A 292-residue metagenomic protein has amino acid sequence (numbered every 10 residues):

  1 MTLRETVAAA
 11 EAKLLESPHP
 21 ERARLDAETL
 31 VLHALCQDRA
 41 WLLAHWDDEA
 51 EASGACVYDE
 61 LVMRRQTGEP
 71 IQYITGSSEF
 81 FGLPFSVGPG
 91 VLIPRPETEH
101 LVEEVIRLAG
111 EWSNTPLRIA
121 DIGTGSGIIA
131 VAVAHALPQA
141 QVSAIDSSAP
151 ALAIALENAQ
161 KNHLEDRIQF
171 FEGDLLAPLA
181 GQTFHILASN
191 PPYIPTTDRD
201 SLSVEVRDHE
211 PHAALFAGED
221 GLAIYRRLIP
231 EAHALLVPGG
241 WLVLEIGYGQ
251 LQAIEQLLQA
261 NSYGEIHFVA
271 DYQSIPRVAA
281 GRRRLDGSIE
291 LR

Functional and structural regions predicted by a protein language model:
M1-L43, D47: Non-catalytic accessory regions of SAM-dependent methyltransferases
L14, A109, A159, A232 (+1 more regions): Conserved hydrophobic residues forming the short capping helix/wall of the S-adenosyl-L-methionine
T29-L108: Conserved AdoMet
L30, G68, T98, I129 (+6 more regions): Residue-level signal for inorganic ion chemistry
P96-S201, R227: Conserved SAM/SAH cofactor-binding pocket of Class I
Y193-I224: Mobile active-site "lid"/loop adjacent to the S-adenosyl-L-methionine
E219-R283: Conserved Class I SAM-dependent methyltransferase catalytic core
R284-R292: Flexible, glycine-/basic-rich loop-and-beta segments that form/coincide with the SAM-dependent methyltransferase
